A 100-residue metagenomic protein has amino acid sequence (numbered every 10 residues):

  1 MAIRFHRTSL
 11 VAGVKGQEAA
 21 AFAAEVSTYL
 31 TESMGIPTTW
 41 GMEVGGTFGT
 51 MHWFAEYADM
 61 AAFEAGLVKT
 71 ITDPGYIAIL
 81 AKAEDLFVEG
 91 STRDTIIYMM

Functional and structural regions predicted by a protein language model:
M1-M100: Short S/T/G/P-rich N-terminal loop/turn motif that feeds into the first structured element of a domain
